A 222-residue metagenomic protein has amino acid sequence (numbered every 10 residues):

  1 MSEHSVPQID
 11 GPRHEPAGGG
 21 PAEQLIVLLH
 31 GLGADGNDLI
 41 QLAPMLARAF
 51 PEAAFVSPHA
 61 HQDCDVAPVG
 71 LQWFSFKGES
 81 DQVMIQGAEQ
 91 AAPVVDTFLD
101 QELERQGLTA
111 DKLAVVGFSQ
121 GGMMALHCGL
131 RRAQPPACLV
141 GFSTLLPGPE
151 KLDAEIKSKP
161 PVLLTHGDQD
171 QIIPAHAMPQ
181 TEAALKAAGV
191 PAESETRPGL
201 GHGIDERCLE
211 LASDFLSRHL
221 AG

Functional and structural regions predicted by a protein language model:
S2-L108, K112: Serine-hydrolase catalytic machinery in alpha/beta-hydrolase-like enzymes
V115-G117, F142: Short beta-strand immediately N-terminal to the catalytic nucleophile in serine-hydrolase-like folds
G117-G121, A125: Gly/Ala-rich beta-loop-alpha elbow adjacent to hydrolase catalytic centers
M124-C128, E150: Hydrolases whose catalytic domains are alpha/beta-hydrolase-1, hotdog thioesterase, or metallo-beta-lactamase-like
Q134-L146: A conserved short beta-strand
L164-H166, D170: Short beta-strand/loop motif that positions the catalytic acidic residue of the alpha/beta-hydrolase fold
Q171-A177: Conserved alpha/beta-hydrolase "acid-adjacent" motif
P179-G222: C-terminal catalytic histidine-bearing segment of alpha/beta-hydrolase fold enzymes
